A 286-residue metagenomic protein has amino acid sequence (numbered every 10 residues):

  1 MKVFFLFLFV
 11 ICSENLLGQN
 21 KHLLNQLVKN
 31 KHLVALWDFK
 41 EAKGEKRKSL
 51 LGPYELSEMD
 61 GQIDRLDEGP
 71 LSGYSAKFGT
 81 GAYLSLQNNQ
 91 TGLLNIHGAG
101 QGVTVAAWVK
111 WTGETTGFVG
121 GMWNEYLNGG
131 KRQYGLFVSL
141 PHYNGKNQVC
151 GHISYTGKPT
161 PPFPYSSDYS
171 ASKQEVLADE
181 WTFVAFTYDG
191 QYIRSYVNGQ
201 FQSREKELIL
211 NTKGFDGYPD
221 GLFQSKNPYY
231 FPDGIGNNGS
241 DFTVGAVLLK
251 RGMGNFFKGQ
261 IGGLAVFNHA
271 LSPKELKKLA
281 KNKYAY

Functional and structural regions predicted by a protein language model:
M1-K21: Bacterial Sec-dependent N-terminal signal peptides
Q19-Q62, L66-Y286: Extracellular glycan-associated modules
